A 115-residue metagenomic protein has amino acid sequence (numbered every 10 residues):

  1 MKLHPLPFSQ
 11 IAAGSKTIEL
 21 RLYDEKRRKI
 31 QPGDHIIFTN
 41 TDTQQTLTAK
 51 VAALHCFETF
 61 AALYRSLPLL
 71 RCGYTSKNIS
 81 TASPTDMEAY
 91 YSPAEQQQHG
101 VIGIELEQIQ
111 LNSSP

Functional and structural regions predicted by a protein language model:
M1-P32: Compositionally biased, charged N-terminal/linker segments
D24, A53-H55, Q108: A mature extracytoplasmic/lumenal domain signature
D24-E25, H35, N40-Q45: Short, charged beta-turn/beta-strand-edge "cap" motif at the junction between a beta-strand and an adjacent loop
R27, T43-Q45, C56-F60: Short, charged/polar surface micro-motifs in flexible loops or helix N-caps
Q31-G33, Q44-T46, Q97-V101: Short connector loops at helix/strand junctions that flank enzyme active sites, especially segments positioning acidic
D34, Q45-C56: Short beta-strand-centered aromatic/proline hotspots
I37, K50, G103-E105: Beta-strand secondary-structure signal
A62-P115: Contiguous surface segments at macromolecular interaction interfaces
